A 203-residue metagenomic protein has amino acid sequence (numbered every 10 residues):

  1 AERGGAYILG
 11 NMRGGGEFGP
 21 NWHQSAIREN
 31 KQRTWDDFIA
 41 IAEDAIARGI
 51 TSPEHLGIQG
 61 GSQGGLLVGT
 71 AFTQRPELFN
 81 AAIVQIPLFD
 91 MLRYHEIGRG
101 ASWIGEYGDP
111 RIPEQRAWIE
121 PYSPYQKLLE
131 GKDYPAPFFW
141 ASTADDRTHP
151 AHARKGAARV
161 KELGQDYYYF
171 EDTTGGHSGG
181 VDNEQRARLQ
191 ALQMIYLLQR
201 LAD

Functional and structural regions predicted by a protein language model:
A1-R3, Y7-D203: Active-site-proximal cap/loop segments of hydrolase catalytic domains
